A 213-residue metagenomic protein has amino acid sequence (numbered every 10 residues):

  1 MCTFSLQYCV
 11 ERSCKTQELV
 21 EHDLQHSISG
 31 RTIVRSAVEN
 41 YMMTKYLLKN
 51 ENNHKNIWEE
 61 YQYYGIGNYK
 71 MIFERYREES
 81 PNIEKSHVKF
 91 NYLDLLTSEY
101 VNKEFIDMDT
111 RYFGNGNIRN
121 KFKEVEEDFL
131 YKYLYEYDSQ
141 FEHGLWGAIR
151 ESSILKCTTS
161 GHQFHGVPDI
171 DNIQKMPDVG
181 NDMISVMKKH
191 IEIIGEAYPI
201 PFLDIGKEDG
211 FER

Functional and structural regions predicted by a protein language model:
M1-S36, N40-N82, I154-L155, T159 (+3 more regions): Charged alpha-helical initiation segments
Y61-R213: Secondary-shell segments that build the walls of catalytic and ion/ligand-binding clefts
